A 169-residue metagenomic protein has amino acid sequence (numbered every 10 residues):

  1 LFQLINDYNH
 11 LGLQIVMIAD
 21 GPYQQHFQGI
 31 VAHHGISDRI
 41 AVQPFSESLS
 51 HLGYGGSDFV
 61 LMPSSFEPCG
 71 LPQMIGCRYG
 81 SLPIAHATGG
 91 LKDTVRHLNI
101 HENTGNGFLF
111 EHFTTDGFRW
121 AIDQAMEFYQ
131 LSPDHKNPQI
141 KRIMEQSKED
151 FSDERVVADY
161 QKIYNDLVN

Functional and structural regions predicted by a protein language model:
L1-N6: A conserved mid-protein helix/loop that constitutes part of the nucleotide-sugar donor-binding site
Y8, I30, H34, A125-Y129 (+1 more regions): Hydrophobic helix-cap positions at the C-terminus of alpha-helices in RecA-like/P-loop ATPase nucleotide-binding cores
N9-L52: Nucleotide-activated donor-binding/catalytic signature segment of Leloir-type glycosyltransferases, i.e., the conserved
P22-Y23, E67, S152: Short, solvent-exposed loop/turn segments at secondary-structure junctions
F45, N137-K141, V156-D159: Short coil/turn segments at secondary-structure boundaries
L49-Q139, E145-S147: Catalytic binding pocket for nucleotide-activated donors in carbohydrate/polymer assembly enzymes
D153-N169: C-terminal alpha-helical cap of glycosyltransferases
